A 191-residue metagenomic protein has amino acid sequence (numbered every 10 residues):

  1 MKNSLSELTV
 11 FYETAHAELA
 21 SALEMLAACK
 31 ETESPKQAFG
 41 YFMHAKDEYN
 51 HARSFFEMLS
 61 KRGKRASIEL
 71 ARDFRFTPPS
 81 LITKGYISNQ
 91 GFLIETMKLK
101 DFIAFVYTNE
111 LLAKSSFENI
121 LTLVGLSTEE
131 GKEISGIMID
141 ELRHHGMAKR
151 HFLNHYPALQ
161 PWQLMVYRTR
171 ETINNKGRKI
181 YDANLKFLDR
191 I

Functional and structural regions predicted by a protein language model:
M1-I191: Non-heme di-metal
